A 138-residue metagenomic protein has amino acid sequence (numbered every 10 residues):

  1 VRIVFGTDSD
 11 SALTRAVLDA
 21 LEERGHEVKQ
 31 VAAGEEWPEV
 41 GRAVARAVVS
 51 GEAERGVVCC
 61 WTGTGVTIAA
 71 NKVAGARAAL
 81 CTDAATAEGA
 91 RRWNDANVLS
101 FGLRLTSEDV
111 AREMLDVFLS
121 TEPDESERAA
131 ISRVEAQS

Functional and structural regions predicted by a protein language model:
R2-I3, E52-G56, G75-R77: Short active-site oxyanion
V4-G6, D10-L13, V17, A84-S138: C-terminal binding/interaction regions
V17-L18, A70: Hydrophobic residues within alpha-helices that form the first helical element adjacent to the glycine-rich loop
L18-V28, G75: Short helix-loop-beta junction
E27-P38: A short beta-strand-loop structural module common to alpha/beta enzyme folds
E39-R42, C81-D83: Charged helix-capping and loop-helix junction motifs
V40-A69: Short, structured active-site "lid" loops
V58-C59, T64-R104: Mid-chain, well-packed structural core segment of small domains
